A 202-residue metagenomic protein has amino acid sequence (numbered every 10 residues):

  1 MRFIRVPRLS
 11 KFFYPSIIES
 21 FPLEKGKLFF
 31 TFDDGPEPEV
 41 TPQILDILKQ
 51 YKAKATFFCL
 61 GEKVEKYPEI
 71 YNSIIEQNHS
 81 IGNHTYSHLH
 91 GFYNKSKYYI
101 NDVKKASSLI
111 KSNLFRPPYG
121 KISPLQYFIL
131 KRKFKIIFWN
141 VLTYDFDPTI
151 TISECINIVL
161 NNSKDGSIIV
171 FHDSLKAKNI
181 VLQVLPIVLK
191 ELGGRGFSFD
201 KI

Functional and structural regions predicted by a protein language model:
M1-E19, F92-Y93, K97, P124-F128 (+1 more regions): Alpha-helical membrane-targeting segments
M1-F30, P36-Q50, K66-Y67, P186-I202: N-terminal pre-catalytic segment of deacetylase/amide-hydrolase enzymes
F29-F32, V40-K66, N72-T85, I137 (+1 more regions): Short, well-structured secondary-structure segments
G35-E39, F58-Y67, L89-K97, R116-S123 (+2 more regions): Acidic-and-aromatic substrate-binding clefts and catalytic sites of carbohydrate-active enzymes
L45-K54, H79-S80, Y86-L89, S96-P124 (+3 more regions): CE4/NodB-like, metal-dependent polysaccharide N-deacetylase domain that modifies extracellular/periplasmic N-acetylated
E69-N72, S96-V103, T151-N157, L182-P186: Charged helix-capping and loop-helix junction motifs
K121-L160, G196-I202: His/Asp/Glu-enriched short active-site or ligand-binding loop at hydrolase and phosphoryl-transfer sites
V159-I202: Catalytic grooves of carbohydrate-active enzymes
